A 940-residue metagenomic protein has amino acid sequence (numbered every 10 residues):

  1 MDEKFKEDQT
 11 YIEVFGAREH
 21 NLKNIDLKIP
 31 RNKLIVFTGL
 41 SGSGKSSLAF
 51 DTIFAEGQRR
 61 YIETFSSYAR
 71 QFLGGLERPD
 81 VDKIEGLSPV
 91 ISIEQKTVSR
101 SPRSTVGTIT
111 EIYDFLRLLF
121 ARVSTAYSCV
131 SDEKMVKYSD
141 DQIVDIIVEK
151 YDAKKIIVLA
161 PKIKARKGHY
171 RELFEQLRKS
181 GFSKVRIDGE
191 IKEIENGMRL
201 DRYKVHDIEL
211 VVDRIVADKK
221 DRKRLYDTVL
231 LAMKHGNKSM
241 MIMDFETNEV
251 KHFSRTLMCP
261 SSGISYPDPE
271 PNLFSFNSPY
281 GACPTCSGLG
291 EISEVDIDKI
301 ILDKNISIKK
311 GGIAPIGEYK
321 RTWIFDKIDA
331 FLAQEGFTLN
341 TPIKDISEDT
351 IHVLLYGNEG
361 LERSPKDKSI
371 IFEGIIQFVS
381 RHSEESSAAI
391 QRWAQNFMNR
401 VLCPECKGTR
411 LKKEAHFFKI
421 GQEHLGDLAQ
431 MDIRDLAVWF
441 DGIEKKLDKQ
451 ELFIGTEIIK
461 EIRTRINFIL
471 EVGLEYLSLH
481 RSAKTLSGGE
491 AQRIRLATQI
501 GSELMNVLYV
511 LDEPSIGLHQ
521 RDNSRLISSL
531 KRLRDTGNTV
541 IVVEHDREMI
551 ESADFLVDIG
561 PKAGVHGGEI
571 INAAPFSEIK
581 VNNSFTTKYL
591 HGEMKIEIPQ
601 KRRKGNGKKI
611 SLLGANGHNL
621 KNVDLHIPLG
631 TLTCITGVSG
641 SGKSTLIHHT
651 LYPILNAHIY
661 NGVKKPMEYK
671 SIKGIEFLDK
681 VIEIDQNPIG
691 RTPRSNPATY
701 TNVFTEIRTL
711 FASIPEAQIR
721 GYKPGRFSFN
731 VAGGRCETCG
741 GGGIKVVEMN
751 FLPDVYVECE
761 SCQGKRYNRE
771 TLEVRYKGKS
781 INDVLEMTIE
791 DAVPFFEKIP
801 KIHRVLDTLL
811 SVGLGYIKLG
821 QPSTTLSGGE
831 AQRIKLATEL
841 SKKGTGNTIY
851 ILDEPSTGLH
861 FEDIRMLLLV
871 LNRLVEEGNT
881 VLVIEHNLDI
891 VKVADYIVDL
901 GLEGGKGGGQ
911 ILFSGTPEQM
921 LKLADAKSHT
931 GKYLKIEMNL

Functional and structural regions predicted by a protein language model:
M1-L940: Conserved phosphate-binding elements of NTP-dependent enzyme cores
